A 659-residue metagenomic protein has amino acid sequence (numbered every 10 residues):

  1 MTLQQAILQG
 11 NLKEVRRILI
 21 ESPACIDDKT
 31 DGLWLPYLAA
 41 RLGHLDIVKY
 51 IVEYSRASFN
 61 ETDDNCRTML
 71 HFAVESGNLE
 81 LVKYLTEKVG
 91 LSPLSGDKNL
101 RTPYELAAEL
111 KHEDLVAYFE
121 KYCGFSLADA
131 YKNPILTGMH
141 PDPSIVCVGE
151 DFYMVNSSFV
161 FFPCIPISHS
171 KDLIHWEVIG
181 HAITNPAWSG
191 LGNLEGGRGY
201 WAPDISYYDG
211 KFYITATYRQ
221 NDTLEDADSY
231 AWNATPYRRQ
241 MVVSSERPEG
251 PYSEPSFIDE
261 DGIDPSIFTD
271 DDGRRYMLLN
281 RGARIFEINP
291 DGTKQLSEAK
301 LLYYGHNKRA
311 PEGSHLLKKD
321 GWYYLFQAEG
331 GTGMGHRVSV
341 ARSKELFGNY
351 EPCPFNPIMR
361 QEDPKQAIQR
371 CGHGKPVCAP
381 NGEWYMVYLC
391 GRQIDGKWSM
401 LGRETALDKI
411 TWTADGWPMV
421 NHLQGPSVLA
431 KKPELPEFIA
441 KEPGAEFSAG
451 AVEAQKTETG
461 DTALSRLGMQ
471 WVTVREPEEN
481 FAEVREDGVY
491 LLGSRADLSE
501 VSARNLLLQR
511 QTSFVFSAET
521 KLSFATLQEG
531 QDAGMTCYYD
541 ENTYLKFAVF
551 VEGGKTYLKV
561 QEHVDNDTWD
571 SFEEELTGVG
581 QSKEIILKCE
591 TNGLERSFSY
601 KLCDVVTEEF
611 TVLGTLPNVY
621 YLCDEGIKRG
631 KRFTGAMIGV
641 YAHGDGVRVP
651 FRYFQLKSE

Functional and structural regions predicted by a protein language model:
M1-S22, D27-L42, K49, E53: Intrinsically disordered, low-complexity regulatory segments in ankyrin-centric signaling systems
T2-Q5, A108-L127: Ankyrin-repeat-protein effector appendages
Q5-G10, L38-H44, F72-N78, L106-H112: Ankyrin repeat A-helix N-terminal signature
E14, D46-I47, E80-L81, D114-L115: Conserved ankyrin/ankyrin-like repeat signature
R17-A24, K49-S58, K83-S92, E120-G124: Ankyrin repeat domain, specifically the short helix-to-loop turn at the C-terminus of the second helix of each repeat
K29-T30, D63, D97: Ankyrin repeat boundary/linker residues
S126-E659: Carbohydrate-active catalytic/glycan-binding domains of CAZyme proteins, especially the secreted or lumenal ectodomains
